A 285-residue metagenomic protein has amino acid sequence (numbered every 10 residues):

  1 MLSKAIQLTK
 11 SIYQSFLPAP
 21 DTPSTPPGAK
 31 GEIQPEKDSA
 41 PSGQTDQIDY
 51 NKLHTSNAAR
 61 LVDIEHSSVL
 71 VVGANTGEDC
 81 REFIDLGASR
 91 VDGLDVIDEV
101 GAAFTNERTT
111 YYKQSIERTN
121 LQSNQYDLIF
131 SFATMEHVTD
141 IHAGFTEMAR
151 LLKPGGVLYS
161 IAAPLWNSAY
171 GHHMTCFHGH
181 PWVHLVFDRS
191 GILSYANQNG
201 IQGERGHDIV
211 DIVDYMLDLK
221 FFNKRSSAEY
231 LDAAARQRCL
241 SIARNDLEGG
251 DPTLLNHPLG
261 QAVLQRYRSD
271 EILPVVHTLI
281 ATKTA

Functional and structural regions predicted by a protein language model:
S3-K4, E107, V210-D211, M216-A285: A C-terminal cap/extension of S-adenosyl-L-methionine-dependent methyltransferases that defines the acceptor-substrate
Q47-H66, E82: Conserved alpha-helix/loop element of class I SAM-dependent methyltransferases that forms part of the SAM/SAH-binding
H66-N75: Conserved class I S-adenosyl-L-methionine
N75-R118: Class I SAM-dependent methyltransferase SAM/SAH-binding core
E117-I129: A short acidic, Gly/Pro-enriched loop at the edge of an enzyme's catalytic core that lines a small-molecule cofactor
L128-D140: A short SAM/SAH-binding and catalytic strip from SAM-dependent methyltransferases
H142-V157: A short glycine-rich, Lys/Arg-flanked "PGG" loop and its adjoining helix->strand segment in the class I
V157-G200: Conserved class I S-adenosyl-L-methionine
